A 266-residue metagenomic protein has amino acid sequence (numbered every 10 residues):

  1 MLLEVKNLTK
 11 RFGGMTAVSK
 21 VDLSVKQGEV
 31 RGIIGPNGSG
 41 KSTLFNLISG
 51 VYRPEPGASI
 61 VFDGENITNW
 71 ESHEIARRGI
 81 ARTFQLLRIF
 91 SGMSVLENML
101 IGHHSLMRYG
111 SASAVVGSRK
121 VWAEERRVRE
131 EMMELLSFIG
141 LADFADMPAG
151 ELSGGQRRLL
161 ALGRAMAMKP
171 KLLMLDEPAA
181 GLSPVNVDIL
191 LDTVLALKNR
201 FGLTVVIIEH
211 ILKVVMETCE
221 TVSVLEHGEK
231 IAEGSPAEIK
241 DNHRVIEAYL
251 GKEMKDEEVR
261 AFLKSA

Functional and structural regions predicted by a protein language model:
I34-P36: The feature captures the beta-strand-to-loop junction immediately N-terminal to the Walker
G57-E65, R78: Conserved ABC transporter NBD signature motif
A112-F144, V185, D192-A196: Conserved ABC ATPase "signature" region
P148-L152: Conserved ABC ATPase signature
K169: Conserved catalytic motifs of ABC-family nucleotide-binding domains
L173-E177: Catalytic Walker B motif of ABC-type/P-loop ATPase nucleotide-binding domains
